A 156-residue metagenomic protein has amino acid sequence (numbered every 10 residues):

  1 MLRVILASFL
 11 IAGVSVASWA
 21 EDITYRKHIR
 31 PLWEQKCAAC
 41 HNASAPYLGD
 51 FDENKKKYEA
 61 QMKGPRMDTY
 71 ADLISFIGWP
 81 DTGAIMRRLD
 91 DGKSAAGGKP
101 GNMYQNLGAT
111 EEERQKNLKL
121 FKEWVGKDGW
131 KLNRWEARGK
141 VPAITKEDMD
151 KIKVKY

Functional and structural regions predicted by a protein language model:
M1-V4: Positively charged n-region of N-terminal signal peptides that target proteins for export
E21-Y156: Aromatic- and Gly/Pro-enriched helix-to-coil junctions and flexible linker segments
